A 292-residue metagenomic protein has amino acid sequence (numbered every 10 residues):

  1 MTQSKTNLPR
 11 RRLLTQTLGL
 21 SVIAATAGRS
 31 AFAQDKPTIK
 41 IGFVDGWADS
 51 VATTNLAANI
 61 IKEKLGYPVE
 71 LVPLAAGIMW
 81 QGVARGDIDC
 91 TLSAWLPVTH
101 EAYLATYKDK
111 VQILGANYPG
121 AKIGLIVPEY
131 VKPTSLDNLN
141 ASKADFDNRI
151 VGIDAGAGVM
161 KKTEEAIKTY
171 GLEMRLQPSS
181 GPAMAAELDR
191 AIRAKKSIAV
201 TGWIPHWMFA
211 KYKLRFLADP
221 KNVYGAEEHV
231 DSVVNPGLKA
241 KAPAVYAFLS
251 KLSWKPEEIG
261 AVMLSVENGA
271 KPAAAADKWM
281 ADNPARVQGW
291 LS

Functional and structural regions predicted by a protein language model:
M1-A27, F32: N-terminal secretory signal peptides
K36-N55, A76: Extracytoplasmic "Venus flytrap"
W47-A48, E70-G82, L176-E187: Short helix-initiation/N-cap motifs at beta->coil->alpha
A52, E165-M174, P178-K195, H206 (+3 more regions): An extracytoplasmic/periplasmic, membrane-proximal ligand-sensing/linker region
A57-G66, A141-L176: Ligand-binding cleft/hinge of the Venus flytrap
L92-Y107, R190-R215: A ligand-binding cleft/hinge motif common to bilobed small-molecule-binding domains
D109-G156: A conserved helix-loop-strand patch within extracytoplasmic ligand-binding domains of the periplasmic binding
K122-K132, E228-A242: A bilobed periplasmic-binding-protein/Venus flytrap-type ligand-binding module shared by bacterial periplasmic
